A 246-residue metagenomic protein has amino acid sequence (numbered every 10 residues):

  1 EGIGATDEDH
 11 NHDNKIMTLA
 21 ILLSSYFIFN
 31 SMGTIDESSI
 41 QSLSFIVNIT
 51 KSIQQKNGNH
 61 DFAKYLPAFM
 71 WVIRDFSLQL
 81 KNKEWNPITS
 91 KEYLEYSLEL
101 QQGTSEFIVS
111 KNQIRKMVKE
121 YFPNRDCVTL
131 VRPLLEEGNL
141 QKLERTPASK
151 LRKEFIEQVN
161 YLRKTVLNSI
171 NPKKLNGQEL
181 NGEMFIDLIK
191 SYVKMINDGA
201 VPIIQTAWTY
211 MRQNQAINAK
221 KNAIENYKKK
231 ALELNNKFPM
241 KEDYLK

Functional and structural regions predicted by a protein language model:
E1-K246: Conserved GTPase G-domain substructure that encodes guanine base recognition and part of the catalytic core, centered
